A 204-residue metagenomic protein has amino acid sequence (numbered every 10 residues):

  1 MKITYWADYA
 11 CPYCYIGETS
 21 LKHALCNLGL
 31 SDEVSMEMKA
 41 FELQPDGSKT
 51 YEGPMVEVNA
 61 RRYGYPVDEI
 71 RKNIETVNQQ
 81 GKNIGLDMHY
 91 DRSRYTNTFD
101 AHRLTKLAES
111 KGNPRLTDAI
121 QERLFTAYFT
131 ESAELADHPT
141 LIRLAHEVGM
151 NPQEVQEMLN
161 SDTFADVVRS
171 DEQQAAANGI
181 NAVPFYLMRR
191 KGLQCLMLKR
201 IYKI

Functional and structural regions predicted by a protein language model:
M1-K2, T50-Y51, G64-D68, L144-G149: A broad, low-specificity signal for short, low-complexity segments enriched in glycine/proline and polar/charged
I3-A7, Y13-L30, M38, K106 (+1 more regions): C-terminal cap of thioredoxin/glutaredoxin-like
C11, G64-D68, D91, Y95 (+3 more regions): Charge-dense, low-complexity intrinsically disordered segments
T19-Y128: Structural alpha/beta surface segment adjacent to cysteine/selenocysteine redox centers across thiol/disulfide enzymes
